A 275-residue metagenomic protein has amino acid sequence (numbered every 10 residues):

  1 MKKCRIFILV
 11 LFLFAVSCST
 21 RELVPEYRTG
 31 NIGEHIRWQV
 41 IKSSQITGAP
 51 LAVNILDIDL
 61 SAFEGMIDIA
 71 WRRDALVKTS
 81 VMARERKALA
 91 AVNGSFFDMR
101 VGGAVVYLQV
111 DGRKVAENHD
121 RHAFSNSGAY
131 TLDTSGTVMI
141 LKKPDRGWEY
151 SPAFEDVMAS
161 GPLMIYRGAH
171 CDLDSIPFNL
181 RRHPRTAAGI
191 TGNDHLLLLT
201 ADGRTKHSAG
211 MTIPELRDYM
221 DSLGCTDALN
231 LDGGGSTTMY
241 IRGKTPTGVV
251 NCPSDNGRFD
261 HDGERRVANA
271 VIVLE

Functional and structural regions predicted by a protein language model:
M1-I8: Bacterial N-terminal signal peptides that target proteins for export
L11-S19: Hydrophobic h-region of N-terminal signal peptides that target proteins for export in Gram-negative bacteria
S19-A123, T137-M139: Zymogen propeptides
D59-A62, T131-T137, R167-G168, I190-D194 (+2 more regions): Short acidic-glycine loop/turn motifs at beta-strand connectors
A62, F96-M99, R146-G147, G203-K206 (+1 more regions): Solvent-exposed loop/turn segments at secondary-structure junctions within structured extracellular/periplasmic domains
L89-N93, Y130-T131, M139, G189 (+2 more regions): Structural recognition of the beta-strand scaffold that forms the well-ordered cores of secreted hydrolase catalytic
F97-F178: Active-site-adjacent helix-turn-beta-strand microarchitecture at beta-sheet edges that either contains or buttresses
V101-F124, L173-I190, H195-L223, S236-E275: Conserved, well-ordered active-site substructure
